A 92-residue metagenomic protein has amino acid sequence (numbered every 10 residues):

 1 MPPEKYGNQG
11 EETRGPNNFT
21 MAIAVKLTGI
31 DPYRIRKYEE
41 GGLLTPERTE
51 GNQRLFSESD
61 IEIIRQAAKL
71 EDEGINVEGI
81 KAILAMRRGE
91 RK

Functional and structural regions predicted by a protein language model:
M1-L27, E40, T45-P46, E50 (+1 more regions): Arg/Lys-rich, alpha-helical DNA-contact motif
I30: Short glycine/serine/threonine/alanine-rich loop segments
Y33-I35: Key DNA-contact positions within bacterial/archaeal DNA-binding proteins
Q53: Conserved catalytic core of two-component sensor histidine kinases, primarily the HATPase_c ATP-binding
